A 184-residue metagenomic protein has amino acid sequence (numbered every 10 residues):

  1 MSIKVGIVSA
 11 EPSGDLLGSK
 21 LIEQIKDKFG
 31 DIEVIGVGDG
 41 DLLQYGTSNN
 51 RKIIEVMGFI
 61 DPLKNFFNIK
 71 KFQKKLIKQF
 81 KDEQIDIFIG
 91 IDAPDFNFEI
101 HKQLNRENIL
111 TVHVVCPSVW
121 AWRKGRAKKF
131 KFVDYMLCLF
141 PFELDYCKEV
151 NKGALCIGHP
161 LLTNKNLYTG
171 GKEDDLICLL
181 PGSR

Functional and structural regions predicted by a protein language model:
K4-K172, L176-R184: Active-site and donor-binding regions of nucleotide-sugar-utilizing enzymes
